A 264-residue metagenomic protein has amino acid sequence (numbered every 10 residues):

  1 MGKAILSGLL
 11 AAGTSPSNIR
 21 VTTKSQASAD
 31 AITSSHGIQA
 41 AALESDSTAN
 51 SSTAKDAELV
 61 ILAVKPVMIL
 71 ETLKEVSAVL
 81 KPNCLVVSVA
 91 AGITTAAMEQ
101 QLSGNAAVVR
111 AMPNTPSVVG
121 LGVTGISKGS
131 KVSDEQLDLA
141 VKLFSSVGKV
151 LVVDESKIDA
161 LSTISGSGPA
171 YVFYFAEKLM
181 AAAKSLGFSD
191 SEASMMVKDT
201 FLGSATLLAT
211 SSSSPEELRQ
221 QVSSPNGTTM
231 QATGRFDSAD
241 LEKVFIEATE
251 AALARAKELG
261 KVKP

Functional and structural regions predicted by a protein language model:
M1: Hydrophobic/small residue at the entry helix of a nucleotide-binding pocket
L6, Q26-A27, A31, S35-H36 (+1 more regions): Rossmann-like NAD(P)(H) cofactor-binding subdomain of soluble oxidoreductases
L9: Aromatic pocket-lining residues of Rossmann-like dinucleotide-binding sites
T14, R20-Q26: N-terminal Rossmann-fold cofactor-binding loop
I19, A97-A107, V123-L161, F173-T210 (+1 more regions): Internal alpha-helical scaffold of NAD(P)-dependent oxidoreductase catalytic cores
Q39-N50, L151: Short acidic-hydrophobic, aromatic-tinged amphipathic segments that line or gate anion-handling sites
V109, K157-T163, P215-Q220: Short pre-catalytic strand/loop immediately N-terminal to key active-site residues, enriched for Gly-Thr
K198-P264: NAD(P)-dependent Rossmann-like dehydrogenase/reductase catalytic/cofactor-binding core
